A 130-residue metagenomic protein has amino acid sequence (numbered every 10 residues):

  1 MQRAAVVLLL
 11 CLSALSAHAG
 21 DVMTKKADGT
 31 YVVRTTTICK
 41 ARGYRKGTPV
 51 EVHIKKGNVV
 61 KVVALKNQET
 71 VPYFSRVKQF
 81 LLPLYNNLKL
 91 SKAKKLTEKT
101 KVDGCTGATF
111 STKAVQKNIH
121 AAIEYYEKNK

Functional and structural regions predicted by a protein language model:
M1-A4: Positively charged n-region of N-terminal signal peptides that target proteins for export
L10-H18: Hydrophobic h-region of N-terminal signal peptides that target proteins for export in Gram-negative bacteria
H18-K130: Flexible, solvent-exposed loop/hinge segments and secondary-structure transition points
